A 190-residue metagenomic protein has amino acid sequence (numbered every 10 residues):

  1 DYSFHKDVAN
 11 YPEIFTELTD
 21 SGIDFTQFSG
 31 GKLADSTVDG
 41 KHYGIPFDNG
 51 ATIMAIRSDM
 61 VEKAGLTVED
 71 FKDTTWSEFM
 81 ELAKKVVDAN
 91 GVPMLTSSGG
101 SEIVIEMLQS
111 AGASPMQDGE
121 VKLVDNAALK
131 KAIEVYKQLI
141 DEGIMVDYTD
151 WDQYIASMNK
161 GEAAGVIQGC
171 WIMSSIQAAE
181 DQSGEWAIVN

Functional and structural regions predicted by a protein language model:
D1-D7, I23-T26, G50, V68 (+4 more regions): Conserved N-terminal structural module of periplasmic/extracytoplasmic solute-binding proteins
Y2-I53, E78-M80, A187: Hinge/lid segment of periplasmic solute-binding proteins
H5, M60-V61, M173: A generic structural signal for short hydrophobic patches within well-formed alpha-helices
Y11, S21, T67, S110 (+1 more regions): Residue-level signal for well-ordered alpha-helical positions
P12, M60-V61, M80-K85, D152-V166: Short helices/loops that flank or line small-molecule/ion binding pockets
S36-I103, S114-T149: Helix-loop-helix "hinge/cap" segment bordering the ligand-binding cleft or interdomain interface
E134-N190: Extracytoplasmic/periplasmic substrate-binding proteins
